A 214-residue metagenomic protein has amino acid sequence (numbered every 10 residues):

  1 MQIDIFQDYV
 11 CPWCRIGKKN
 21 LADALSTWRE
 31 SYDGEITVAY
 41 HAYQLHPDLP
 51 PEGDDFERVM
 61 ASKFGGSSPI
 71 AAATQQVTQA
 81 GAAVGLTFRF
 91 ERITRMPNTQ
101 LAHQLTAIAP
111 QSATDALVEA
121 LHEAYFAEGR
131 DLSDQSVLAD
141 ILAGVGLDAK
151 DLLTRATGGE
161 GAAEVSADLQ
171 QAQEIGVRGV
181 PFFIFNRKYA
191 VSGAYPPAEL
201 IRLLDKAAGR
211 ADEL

Functional and structural regions predicted by a protein language model:
I3-V10, I16-I36, Y40, A107-L214: C-terminal cap of thioredoxin/glutaredoxin-like
Q7-V10, C14, H46, G66-S67: Short, N-terminal intrinsically disordered low-complexity segments that are rich in Pro/Gly and polar/charged residues
K19-E128: Structural alpha/beta surface segment adjacent to cysteine/selenocysteine redox centers across thiol/disulfide enzymes
